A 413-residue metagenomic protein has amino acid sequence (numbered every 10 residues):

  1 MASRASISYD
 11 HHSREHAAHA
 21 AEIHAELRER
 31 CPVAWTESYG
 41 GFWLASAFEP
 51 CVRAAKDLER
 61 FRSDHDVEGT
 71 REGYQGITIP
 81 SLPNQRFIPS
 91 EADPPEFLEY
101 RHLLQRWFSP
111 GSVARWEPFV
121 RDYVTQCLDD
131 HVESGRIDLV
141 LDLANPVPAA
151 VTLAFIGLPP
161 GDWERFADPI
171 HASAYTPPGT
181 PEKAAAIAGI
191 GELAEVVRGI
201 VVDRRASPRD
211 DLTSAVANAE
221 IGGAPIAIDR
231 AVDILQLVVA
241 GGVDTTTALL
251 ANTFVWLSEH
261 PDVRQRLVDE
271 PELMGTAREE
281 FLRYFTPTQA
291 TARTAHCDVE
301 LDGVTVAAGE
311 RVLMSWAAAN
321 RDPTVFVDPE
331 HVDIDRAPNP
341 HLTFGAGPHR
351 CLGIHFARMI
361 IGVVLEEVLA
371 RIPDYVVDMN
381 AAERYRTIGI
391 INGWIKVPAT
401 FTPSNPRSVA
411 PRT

Functional and structural regions predicted by a protein language model:
M1-T413: Cytochrome P450
